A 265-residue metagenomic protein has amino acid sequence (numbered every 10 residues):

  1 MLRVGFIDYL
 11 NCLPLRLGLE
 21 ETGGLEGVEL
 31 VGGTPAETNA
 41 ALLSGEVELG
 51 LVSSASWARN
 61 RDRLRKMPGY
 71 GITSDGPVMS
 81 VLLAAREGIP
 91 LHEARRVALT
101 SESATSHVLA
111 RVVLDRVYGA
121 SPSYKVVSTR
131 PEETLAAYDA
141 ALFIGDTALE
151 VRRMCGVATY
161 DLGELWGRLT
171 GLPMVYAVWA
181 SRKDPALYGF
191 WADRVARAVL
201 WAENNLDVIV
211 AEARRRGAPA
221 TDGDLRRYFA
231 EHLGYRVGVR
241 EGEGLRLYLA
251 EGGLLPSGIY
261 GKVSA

Functional and structural regions predicted by a protein language model:
M1-D8, V28-V31, R95-A98: Short, well-ordered beta-strand elements
D8-G33: Short, polar/charged alpha-helical segment
L10-N11, T34-A36, E46-A58, R63 (+3 more regions): Beta->alpha turn/N-cap motifs
G18, S80-P90, R96, M174-G189: A bilobed periplasmic-binding-protein/Venus flytrap-type ligand-binding module shared by bacterial periplasmic
E29-A40, S121-D139: Short helix-initiation/N-cap motifs at beta->coil->alpha
Y70-P131, T159-D161, G167: A conserved helix-loop-strand patch within extracytoplasmic ligand-binding domains of the periplasmic binding
V126-A213: Pocket-lining segment of extracytoplasmic ligand-binding domains
A186-E251: Secondary-structure end/capping motifs
